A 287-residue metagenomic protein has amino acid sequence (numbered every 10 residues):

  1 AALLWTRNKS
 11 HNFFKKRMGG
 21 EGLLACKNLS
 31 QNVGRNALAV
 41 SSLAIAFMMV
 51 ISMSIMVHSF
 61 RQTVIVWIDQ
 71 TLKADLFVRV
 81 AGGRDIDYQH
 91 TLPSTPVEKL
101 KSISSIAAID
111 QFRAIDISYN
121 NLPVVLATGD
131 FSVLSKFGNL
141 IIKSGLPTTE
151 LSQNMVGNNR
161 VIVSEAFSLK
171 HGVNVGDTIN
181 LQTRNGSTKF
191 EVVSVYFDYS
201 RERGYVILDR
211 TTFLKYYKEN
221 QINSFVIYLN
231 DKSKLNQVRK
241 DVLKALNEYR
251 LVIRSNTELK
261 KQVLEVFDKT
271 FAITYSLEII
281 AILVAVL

Functional and structural regions predicted by a protein language model:
L3-T6, V57, L283-L287: Membrane-embedded alpha-helices of multi-pass transport/permease systems
T6-T149, E165, Q262: Juxtamembrane segments of multi-pass membrane proteins
G19, L23, V156-G157, D268: Juxtamembrane/transmembrane-helix boundary motifs in multi-pass membrane proteins
Q31-R35, Q70, N185, D198 (+1 more regions): Membrane-interface junctions
A39-M49, F271-L287: Alpha-helical transmembrane segments of integral membrane proteins
F60, V64, D241, A245-L283: Peri-transmembrane interface segments
T95-P96, K101, A114-V156, I162-R254 (+1 more regions): Basic-flanked hydrophobic alpha-helices used for secretion and membrane insertion
